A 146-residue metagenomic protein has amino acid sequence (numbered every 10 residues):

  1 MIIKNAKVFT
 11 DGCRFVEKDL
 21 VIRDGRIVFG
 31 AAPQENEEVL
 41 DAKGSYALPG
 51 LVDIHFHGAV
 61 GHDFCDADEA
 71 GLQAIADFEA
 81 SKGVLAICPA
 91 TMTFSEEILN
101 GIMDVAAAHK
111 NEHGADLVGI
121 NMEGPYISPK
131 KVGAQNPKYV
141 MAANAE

Functional and structural regions predicted by a protein language model:
M1-I2, V8-L48: Histidine-rich, glycine-flanked metal-binding segment
M1-I3, Q34-Q73, D77: Replace "His-x-His-based motif
D11, P49, A59-G61, I127-K130: Conserved protein kinase catalytic core
R23-D24, V28, A70-D77, S81 (+2 more regions): Replace "anionic and nucleotidyl ligands
S45, E97-E146: Histidine/acidic-residue-rich, glycine-tolerant segments that coordinate divalent metal ions
H57, Q73-L99, A115-S128: Divalent metal-dependent hydrolysis catalytic cores, especially in the metallo-beta-lactamase
F64, T91, P137-V140: Glycine- and other small-residue-rich loops at beta-strand/loop junctions that grip anionic moieties
